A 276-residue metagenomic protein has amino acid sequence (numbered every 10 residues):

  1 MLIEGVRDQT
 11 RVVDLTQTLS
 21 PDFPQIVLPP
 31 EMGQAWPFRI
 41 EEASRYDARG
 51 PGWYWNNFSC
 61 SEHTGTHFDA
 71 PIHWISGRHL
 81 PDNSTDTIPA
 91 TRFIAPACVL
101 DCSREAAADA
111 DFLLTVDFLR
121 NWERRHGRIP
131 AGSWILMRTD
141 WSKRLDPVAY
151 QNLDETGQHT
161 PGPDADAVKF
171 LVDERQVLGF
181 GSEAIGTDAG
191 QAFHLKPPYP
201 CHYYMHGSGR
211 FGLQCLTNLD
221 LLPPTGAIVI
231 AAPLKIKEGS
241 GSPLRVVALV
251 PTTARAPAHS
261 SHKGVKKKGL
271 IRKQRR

Functional and structural regions predicted by a protein language model:
M1-R276: Active-/binding-site microenvironments in catalytic and ligand-binding cores
